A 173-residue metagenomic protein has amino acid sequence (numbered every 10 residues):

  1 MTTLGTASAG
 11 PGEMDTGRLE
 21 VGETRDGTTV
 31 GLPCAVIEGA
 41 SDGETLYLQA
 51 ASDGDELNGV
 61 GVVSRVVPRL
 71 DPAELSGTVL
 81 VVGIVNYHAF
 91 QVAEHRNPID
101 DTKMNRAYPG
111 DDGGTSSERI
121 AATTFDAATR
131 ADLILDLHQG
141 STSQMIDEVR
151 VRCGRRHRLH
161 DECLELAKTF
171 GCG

Functional and structural regions predicted by a protein language model:
M1-G173: Structured catalytic-domain cores with a bias toward divalent-metal coordination
